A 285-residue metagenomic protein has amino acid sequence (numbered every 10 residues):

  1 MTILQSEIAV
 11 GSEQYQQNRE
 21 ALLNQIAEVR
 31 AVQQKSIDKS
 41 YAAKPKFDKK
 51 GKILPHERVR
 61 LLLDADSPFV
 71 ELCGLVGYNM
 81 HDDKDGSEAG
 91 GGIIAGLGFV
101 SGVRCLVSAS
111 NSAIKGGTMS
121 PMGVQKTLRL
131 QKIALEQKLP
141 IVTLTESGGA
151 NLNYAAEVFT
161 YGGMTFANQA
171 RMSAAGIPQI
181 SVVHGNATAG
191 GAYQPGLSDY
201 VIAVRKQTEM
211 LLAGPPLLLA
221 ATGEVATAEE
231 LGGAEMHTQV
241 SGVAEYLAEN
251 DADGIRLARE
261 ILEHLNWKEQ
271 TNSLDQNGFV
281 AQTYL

Functional and structural regions predicted by a protein language model:
M1, Q14-Q17, R30-A31, G102-R104 (+3 more regions): Short hydrophobic/aromatic-rich motifs at helix boundaries and adjacent loops
M1-N79, L212-L285: Amphipathic alpha-helical segments at domain termini/boundaries
K39-S40, G90, K126, M164 (+2 more regions): Residue-level preference for nonpolar/small residues embedded in alpha-helices
P45-I53, E57-I180: Long, structured ligand/cofactor-binding scaffold of large enzymes
T145-Q270: Conserved catalytic cores of soluble enzyme domains, especially glycine-rich substrate-binding beta-alpha loops
